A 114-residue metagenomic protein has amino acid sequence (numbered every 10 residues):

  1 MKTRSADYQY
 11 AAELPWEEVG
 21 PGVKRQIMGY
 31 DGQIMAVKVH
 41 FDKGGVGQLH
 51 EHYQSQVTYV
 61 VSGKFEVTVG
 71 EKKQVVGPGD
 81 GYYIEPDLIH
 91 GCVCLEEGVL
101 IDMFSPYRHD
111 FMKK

Functional and structural regions predicted by a protein language model:
M1-Q33, K113: A short, N-terminal "cap"/entry segment at the start of jelly-roll beta-barrel domains of the cupin/DSBH fold
G20, V37-E51: Conserved short histidine dyad/triad with adjacent acidic residue
Q54-F65, G70: Glycine- and acidic-residue-biased ligand/ion/polar-headgroup-sensing regions
V61-S62, G77-P78, E96: A cytosolic small-molecule/anion-sensing beta-strand core signal
E71-P86: Short acidic-glycine-tyrosine-enriched beta hairpin
P86-D110: Ligand-binding loop in jelly-roll beta-barrel domains
